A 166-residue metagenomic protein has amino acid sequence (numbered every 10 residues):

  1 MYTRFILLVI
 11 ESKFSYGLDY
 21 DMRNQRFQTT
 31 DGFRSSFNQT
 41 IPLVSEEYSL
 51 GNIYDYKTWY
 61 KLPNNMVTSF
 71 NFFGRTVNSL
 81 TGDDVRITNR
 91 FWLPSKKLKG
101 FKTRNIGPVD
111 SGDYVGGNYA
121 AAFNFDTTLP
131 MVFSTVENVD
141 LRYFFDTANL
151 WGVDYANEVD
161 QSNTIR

Functional and structural regions predicted by a protein language model:
M1-R26, G107-Y114: Outer-membrane beta-barrel transmembrane domain signature of Gram-negative proteins, especially the mid-to-C-terminal
E11-F14, D31-R166: C-terminal transmembrane beta-barrel domains of outer membrane proteins
